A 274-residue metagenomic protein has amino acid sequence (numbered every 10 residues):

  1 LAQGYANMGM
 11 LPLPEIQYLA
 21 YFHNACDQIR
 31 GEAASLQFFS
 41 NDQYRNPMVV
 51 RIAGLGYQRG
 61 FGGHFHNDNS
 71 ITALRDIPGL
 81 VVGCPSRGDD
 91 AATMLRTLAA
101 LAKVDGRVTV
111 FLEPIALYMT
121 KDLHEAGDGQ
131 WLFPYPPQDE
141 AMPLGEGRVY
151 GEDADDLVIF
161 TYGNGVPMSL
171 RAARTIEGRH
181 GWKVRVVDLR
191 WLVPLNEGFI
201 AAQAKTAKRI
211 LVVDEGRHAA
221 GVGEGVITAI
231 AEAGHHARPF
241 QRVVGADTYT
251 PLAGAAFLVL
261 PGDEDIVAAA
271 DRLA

Functional and structural regions predicted by a protein language model:
L1, M94-L101, F199-Q203, A269: CheY-like receiver
Q3-F160, N164-M168, V184, A229: Conserved thiamine diphosphate
Y44-I52, Q58-R59, I115-A116, T120-A274: Thiamine diphosphate
